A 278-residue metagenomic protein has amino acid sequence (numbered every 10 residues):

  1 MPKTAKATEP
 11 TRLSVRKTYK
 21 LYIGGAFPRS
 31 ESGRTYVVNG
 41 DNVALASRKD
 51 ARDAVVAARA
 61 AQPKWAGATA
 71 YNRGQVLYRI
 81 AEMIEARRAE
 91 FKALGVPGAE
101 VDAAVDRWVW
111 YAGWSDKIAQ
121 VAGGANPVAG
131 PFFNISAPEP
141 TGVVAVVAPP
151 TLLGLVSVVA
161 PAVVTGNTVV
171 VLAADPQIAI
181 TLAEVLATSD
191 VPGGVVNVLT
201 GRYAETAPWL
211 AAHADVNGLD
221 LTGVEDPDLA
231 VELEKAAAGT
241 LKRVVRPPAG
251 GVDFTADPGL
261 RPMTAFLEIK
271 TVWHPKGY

Functional and structural regions predicted by a protein language model:
M1-A93, V245, P258, T264 (+1 more regions): Short, structured beta/alpha segment
P2-S14, D106-V121, N134-I135, A214 (+1 more regions): C-terminal segments
R34, G113-P192: Conserved small-residue-rich beta-alpha loop and adjacent elements that most often cradle the phosphate/pyrophosphate
G40, R73, G166, V196 (+1 more regions): Residue-level signal for inorganic ion chemistry
A51-V56, K64, G74-A89, V96-I135: Long amphipathic alpha-helix in the N-terminal Rossmann-like dinucleotide-binding domain of NAD(P)-dependent
P161-V163, W209, A236: Hydrophobic/aromatic ligand-binding patch that stacks against planar heteroaromatic rings of cofactors or nucleotides
V169-L172, N197-L199, G218-D220: Short hydrophobic alpha-helical runs that function as membrane-insertion/retention elements
E205-T206: Short acidic active-site motifs
